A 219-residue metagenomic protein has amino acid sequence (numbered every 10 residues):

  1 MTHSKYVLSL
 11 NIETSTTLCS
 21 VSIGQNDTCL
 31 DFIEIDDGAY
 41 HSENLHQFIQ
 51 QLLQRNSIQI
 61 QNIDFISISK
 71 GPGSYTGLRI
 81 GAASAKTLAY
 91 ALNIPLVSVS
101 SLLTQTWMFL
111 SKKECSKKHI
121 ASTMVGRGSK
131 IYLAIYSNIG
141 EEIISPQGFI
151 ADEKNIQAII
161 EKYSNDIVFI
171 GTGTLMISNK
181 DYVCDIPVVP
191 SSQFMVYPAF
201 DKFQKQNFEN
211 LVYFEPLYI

Functional and structural regions predicted by a protein language model:
T2-K70, F149: N-terminal beta-alpha supersecondary unit
K5, T28, Y40, P95-P190 (+1 more regions): Surface "functional belts" at beta-alpha junctions
D36-N44, Y75, R79, A83 (+1 more regions): Residues at secondary-structure transition points
L52-N56, A91, F109, S192-F203: Stable alpha-helical structural segments in soluble proteins, enriched in small hydrophobic residues
F65-S101: DPxDG-like acidic metal-binding loop motif
C184-I219: Acyltransferase
